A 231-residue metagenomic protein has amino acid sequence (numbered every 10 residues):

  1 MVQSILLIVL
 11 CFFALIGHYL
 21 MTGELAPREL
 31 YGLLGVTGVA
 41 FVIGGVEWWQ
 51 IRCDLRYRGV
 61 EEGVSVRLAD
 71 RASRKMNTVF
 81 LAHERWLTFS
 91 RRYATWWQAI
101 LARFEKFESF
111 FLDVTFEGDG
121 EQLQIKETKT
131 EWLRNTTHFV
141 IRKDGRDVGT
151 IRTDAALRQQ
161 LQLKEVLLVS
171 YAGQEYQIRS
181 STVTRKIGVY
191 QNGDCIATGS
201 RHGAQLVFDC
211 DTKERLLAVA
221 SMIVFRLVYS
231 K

Functional and structural regions predicted by a protein language model:
M1-K231: Intrinsically disordered, low-complexity proline/glycine-rich segments
